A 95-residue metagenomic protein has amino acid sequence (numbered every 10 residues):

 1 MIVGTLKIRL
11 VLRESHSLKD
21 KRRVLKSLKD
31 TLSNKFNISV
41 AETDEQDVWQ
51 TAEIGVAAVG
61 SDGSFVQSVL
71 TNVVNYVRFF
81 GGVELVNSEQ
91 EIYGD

Functional and structural regions predicted by a protein language model:
M1, S33, W49, R78-G81 (+1 more regions): A generic structural signal for short, non-catalytic loop/turn and secondary-structure boundary residues
M1-K35, S39: N-terminal first-folded block
V3, A41-D62, Y93-D95: Short, charge-patterned binding micro-sites
L6-L10, I54-V56, S88-Q90: A structural signal for short, well-ordered beta-strand segments
F36-T43, E84-Q90: Short beta-strand elements
V59-D95: C-terminal structural segments of small proteins and small subunits
